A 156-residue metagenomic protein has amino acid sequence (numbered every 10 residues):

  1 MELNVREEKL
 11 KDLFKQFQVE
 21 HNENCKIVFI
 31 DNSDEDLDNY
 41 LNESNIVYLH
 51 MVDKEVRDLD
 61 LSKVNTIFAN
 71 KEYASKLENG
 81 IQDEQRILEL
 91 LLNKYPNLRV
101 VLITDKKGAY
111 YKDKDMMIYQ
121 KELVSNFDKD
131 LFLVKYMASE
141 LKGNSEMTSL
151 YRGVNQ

Functional and structural regions predicted by a protein language model:
M1-E43: Conserved N-terminal subdomain of the carbohydrate kinase-like
E7-E8, K71-E72, D130: Alpha-helix N-cap/helix-start capping motif
L10-E20, N24, E55, E84-Q156: Conserved phosphate-binding/catalytic region of the ribokinase-like
C25-R86, L90, K107-G108: Conserved beta-alpha-beta core of the PfkB/ribokinase-like small-molecule kinase fold
